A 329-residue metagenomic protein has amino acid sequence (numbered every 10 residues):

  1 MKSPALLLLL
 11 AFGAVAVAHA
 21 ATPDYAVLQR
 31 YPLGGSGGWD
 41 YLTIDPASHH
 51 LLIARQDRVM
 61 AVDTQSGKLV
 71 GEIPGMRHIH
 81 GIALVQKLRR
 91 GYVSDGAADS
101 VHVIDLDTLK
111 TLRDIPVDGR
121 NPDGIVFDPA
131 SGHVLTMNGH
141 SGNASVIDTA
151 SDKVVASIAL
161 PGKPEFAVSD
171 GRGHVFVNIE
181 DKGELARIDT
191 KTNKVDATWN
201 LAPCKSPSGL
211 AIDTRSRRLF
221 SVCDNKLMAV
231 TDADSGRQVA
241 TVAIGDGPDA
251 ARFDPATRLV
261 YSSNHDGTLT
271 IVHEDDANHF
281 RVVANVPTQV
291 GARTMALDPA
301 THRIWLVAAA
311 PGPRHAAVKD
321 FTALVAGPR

Functional and structural regions predicted by a protein language model:
M1-K2: N-terminal secretory signal peptides that target proteins for export/translocation
A5-A16: Bacterial N-terminal signal peptides
V17-R329: Predominantly soluble domains enriched in secretory-pathway, periplasmic, or organellar proteins
